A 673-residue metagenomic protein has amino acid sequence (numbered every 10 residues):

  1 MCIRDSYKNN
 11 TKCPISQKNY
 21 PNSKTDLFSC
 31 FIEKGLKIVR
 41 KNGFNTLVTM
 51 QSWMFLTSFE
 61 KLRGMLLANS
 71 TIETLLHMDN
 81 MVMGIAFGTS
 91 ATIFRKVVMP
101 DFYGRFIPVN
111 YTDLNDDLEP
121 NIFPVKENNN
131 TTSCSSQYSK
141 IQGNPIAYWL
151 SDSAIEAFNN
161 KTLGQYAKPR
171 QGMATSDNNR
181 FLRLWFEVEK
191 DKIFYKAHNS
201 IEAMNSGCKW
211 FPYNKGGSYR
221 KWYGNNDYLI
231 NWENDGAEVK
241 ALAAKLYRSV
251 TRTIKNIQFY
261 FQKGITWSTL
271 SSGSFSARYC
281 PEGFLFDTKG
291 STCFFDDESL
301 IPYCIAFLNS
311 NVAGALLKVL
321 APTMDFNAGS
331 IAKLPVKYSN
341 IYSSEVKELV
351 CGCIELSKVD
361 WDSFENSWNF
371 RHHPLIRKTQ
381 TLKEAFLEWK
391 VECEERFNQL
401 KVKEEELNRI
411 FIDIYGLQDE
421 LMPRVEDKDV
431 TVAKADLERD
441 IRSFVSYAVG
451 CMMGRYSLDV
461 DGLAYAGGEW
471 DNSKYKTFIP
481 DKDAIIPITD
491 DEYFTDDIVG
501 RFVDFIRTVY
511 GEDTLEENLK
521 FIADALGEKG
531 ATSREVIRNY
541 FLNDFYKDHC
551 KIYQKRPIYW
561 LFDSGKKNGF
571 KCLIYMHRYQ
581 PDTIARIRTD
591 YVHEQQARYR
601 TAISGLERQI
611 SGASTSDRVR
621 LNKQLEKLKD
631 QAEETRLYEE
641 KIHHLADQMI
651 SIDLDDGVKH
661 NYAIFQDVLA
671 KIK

Functional and structural regions predicted by a protein language model:
R4, K41, A68-L76, N80-S249 (+3 more regions): Polynucleotide-recognition surfaces of large bacterial nucleic-acid defense/processing enzymes
R4, V48-M50, M78, F94-R95 (+5 more regions): Generic beta-strand/beta-sheet core signal
R4-Y20: Metal-dependent catalytic core segments for phosphate chemistry
Q17-L76, T92: Conserved Class I SAM-dependent methyltransferase catalytic core
C30-I32, L317-A321, G329-A332, C393-N398 (+1 more regions): Active-site-adjacent structural elements in folded domains
V98-P100, L270-K333, E348-L356: Basic, amphipathic alpha-helical recognition segments used for DNA target recognition
N214, Q258-S276, F286, C304-K318 (+5 more regions): Short Ser/Thr-interspersed hydrophobic loop/turn segments at strand-loop and sheet-helix junctions that line or gate
N398-V402, R409-I412, G416, E420-K673: Terminal accessory regions of large proteins
